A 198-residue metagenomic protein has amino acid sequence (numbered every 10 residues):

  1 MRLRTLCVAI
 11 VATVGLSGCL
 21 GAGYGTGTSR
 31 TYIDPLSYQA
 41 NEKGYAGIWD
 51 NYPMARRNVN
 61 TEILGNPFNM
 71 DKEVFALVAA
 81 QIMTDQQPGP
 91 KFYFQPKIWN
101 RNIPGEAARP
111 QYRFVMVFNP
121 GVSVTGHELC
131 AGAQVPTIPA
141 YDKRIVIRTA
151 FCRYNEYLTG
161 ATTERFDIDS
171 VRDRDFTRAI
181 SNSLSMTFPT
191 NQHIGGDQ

Functional and structural regions predicted by a protein language model:
M1-C7: Bacterial N-terminal signal peptides that target proteins for export
G15-G18: C-terminal motif of bacterial Sec signal peptides marking the signal peptidase cleavage site
L20-Q87: A structural "domain/chain start" motif
K43, Q87-E106: A short, well-structured beta->alpha microelement
M83-P88, S185-Q192: Sec-exported extracytoplasmic/periplasmic mature domains
G105-R148: Surface-exposed short loop/turn segments
A140-R165: Amphipathic beta-strand/beta-sheet edge segments enriched in Tyr/Trp
E156-T190: Short secondary-structure boundary motifs at beta->alpha junctions and helix caps
